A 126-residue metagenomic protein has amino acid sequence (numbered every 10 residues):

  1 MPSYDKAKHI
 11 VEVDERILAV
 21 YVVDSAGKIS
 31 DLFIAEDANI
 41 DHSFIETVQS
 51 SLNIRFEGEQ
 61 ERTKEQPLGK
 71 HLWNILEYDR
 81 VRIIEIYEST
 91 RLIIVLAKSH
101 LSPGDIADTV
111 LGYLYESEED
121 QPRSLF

Functional and structural regions predicted by a protein language model:
M1-F126: Non-catalytic interaction/Regulatory regions outside core domains
